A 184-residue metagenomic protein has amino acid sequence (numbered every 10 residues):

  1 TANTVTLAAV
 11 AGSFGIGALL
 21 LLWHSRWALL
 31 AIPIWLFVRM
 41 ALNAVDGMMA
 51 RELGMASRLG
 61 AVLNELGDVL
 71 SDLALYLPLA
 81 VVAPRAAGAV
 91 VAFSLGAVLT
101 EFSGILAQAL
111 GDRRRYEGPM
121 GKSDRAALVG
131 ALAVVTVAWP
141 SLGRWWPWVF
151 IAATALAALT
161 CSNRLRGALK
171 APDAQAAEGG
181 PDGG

Functional and structural regions predicted by a protein language model:
A2-I34, A74-G184: Hydrophobic alpha-helical transmembrane segments
S25-A61: Glycine-rich active-site/cofactor-binding loop and its immediate structural neighborhood
F37-M40, R58, V62, L66 (+3 more regions): Generic secretory/membrane-interface signal
A41-M49, V62, L66-L70, F102 (+3 more regions): Active-site His/Glu-centered metal-binding helix of metallohydrolases
G47-A89: Basic, amphipathic juxtamembrane/active-site segments that coordinate anionic phosphate or diphosphate groups
